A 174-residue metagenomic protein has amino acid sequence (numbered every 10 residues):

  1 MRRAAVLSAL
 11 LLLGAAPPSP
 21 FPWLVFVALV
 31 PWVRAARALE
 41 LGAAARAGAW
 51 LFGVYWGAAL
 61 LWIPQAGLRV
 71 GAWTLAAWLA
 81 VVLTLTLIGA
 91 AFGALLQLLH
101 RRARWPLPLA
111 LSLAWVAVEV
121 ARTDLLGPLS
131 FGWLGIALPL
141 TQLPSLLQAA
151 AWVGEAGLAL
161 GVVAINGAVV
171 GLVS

Functional and structural regions predicted by a protein language model:
M1-S174: Membrane-embedded alpha-helical bundles of multi-pass enzymes that act on lipidic or dolichyl-linked glycan substrates
